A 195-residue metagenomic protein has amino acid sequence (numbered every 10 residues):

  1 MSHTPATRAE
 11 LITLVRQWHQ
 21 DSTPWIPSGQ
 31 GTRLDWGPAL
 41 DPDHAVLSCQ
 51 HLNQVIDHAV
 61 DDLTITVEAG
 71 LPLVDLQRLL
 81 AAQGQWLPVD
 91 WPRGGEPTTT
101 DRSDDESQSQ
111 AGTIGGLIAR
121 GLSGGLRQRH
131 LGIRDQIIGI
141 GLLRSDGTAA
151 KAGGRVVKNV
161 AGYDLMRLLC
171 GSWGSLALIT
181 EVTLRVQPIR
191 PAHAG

Functional and structural regions predicted by a protein language model:
M1-W25, C49-E106, L117, G121-R155 (+1 more regions): N-terminal glycine-rich flavin-associated loop
I26-R33: Glycine-rich beta-strand-to-loop/alpha-helix junction loops that act as flexible
D35, L76, G121-L122, T180 (+1 more regions): Generic hydrophobic alpha-helical membrane-span motif
D35-D41: Short glycine-biased active-site loop of nucleotidyltransferases that positions the nucleotide triphosphate and helps
A45: Conserved nucleotidyltransferase catalytic core and NTase-mimicking acidic/glycine-rich helix/loop elements in nucleic
G139, L143-K158, Y163, L168-G195: Mobile "lid/hinge" segments at catalytic clefts and subdomain interfaces of large enzymes
